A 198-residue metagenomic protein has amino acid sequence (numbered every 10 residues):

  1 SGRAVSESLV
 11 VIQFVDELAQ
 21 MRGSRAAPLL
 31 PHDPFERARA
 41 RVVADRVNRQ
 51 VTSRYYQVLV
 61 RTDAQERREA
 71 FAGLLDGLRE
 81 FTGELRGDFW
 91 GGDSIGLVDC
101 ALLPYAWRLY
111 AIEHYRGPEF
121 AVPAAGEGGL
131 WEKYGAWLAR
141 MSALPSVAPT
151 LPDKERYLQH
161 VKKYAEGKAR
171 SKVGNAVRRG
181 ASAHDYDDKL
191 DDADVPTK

Functional and structural regions predicted by a protein language model:
S1-S94, K168-K198: GST-like domain detector, emphasizing the conserved glutathione-binding G-site in the N-terminal thioredoxin-like
V5-E7, Y110, Q159-H160: Short catalytic/ligand-binding loop motif for oxyanion handling, primarily in non-cytosolic enzymes, centered on
V10, V42, I95, D99-C100 (+2 more regions): Amphipathic alpha-helical interaction segments
L74-F81, Y105, Y134-W137: Alpha-helical packing segments of well-folded alpha/beta enzyme cores
W90-D93, A111-W131, P149-P152: Short conserved catalytic/interaction loops centered on acidic-Pro-aromatic/His motifs
G92-G117, M141: GST superfamily/GST-like fold recognition
G128-G167: A contiguous, mid-protein "functional segment" used to position or interact with cofactors/ions or partner subunits
